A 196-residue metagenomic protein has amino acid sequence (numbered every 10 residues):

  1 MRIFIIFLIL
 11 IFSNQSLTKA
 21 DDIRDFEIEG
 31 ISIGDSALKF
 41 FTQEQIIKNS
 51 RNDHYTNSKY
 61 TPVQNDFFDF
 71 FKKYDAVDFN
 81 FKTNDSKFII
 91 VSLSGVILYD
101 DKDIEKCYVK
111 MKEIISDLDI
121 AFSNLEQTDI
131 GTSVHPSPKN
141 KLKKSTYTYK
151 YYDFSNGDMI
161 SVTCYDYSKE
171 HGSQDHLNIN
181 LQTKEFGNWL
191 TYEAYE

Functional and structural regions predicted by a protein language model:
I3-Q15: Sec-dependent N-terminal signal peptides
F12, I89-V91: Short, flexible segments with low predicted structural confidence
A20-Q64, S92-E196: Non-cytosolic coordination micro-motifs
D66-I89: Compositionally biased P/S/T/G-rich terminal and signal peptide-adjacent segments that lie outside catalytic cores
